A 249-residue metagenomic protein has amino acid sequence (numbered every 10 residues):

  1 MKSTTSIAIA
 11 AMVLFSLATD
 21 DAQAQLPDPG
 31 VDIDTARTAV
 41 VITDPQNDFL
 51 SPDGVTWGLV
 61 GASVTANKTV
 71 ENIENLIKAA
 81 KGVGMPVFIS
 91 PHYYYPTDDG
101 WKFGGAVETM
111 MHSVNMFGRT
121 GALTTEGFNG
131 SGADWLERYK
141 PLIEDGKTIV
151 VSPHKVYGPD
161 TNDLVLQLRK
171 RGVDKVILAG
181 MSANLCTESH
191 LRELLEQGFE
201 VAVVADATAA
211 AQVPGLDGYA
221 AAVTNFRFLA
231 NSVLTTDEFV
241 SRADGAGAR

Functional and structural regions predicted by a protein language model:
M1-A8: Bacterial N-terminal signal peptides that target proteins for export
A8-S16: Bacterial N-terminal signal peptides
Q23-A39, D48, K78-V83, W101 (+1 more regions): Active-site-adjacent betaalpha module
L50-A66: Acidic/histidine-rich helix-loop elements that form or flank divalent-metal/phosphate-binding sites at the catalytic
K68-P86: A short, N-terminal amphipathic alpha-helix
M85-H92, V204: Short beta-strand segments at enzyme active-site cores
Y95-D99: Short catalytic/ligand-binding loop motif for oxyanion handling, primarily in non-cytosolic enzymes, centered on
